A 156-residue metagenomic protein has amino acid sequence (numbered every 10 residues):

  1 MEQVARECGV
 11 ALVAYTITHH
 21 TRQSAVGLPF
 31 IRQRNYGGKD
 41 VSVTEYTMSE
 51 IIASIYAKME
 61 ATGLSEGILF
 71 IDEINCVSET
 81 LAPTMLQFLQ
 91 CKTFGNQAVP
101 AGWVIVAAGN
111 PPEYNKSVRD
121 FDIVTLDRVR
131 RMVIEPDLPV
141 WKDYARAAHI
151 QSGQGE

Functional and structural regions predicted by a protein language model:
M1-E156: AAA+ P-loop NTPase catalytic core and its hallmark functional loops
